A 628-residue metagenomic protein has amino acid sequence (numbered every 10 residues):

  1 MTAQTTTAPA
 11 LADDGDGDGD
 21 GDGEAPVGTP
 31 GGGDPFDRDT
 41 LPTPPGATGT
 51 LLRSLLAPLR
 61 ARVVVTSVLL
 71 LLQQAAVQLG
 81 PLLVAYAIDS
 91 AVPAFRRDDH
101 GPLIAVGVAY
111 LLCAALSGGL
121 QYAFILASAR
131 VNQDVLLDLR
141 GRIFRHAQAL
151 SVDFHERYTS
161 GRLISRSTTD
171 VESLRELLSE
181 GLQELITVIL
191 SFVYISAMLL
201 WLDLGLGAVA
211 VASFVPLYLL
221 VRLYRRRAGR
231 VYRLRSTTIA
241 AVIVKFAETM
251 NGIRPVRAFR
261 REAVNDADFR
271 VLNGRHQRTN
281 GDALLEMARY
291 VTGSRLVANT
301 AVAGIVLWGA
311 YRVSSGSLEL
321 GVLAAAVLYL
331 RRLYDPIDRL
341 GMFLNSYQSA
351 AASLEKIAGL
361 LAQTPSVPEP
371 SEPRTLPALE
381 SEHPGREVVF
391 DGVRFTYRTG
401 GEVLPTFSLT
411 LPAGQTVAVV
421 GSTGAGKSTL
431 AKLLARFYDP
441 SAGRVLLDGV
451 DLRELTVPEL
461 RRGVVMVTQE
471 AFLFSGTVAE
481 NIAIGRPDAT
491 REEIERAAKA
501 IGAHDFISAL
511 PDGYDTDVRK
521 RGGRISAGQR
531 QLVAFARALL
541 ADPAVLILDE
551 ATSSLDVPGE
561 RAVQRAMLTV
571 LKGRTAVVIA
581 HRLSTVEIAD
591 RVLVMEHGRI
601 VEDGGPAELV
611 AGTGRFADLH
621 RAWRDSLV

Functional and structural regions predicted by a protein language model:
M1-V77, V92-V106, F124-S128, N132 (+5 more regions): Membrane-integrated ABC transporters
D37-P45, V68-L69, A76-D89, C113-S160 (+10 more regions): Juxtamembrane helix-loop junctions of ABC transporter transmembrane domains
R62-L72, E180-L234, I305-L318, D335: Transmembrane helices of ABC transporter permease
V63-L120, L200-G205, A303, S315-L320: Transmembrane helix-loop-helix hairpins at lipid-water interfaces of multipass membrane proteins, especially the type-1
V106-S117, Q121, F214-V221, M287-A301 (+1 more regions): Hydrophobic alpha-helical segments in the permease module
E156-R162, L234-D282: Loop segments that connect adjacent transmembrane helices in multi-pass transporters
A258-R261, L285, R332-A362: Cytosolic ends of transmembrane helices, especially the final helix of ABC transmembrane type-1 domains
P377-V628: ABC-type nucleotide-binding domain
